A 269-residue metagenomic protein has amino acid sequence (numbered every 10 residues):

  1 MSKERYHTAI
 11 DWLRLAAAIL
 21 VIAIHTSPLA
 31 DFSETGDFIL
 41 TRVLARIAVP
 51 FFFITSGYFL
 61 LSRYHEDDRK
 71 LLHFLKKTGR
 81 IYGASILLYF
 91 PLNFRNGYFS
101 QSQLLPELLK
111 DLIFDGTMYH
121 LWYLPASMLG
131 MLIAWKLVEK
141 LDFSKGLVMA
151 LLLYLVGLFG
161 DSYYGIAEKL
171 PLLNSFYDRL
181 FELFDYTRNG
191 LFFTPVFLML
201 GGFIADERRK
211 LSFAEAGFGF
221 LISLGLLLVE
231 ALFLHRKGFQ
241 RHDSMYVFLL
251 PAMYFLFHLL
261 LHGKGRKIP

Functional and structural regions predicted by a protein language model:
M1-P269: Alpha-helical transmembrane segments and their immediate juxtamembrane cytosolic regions
